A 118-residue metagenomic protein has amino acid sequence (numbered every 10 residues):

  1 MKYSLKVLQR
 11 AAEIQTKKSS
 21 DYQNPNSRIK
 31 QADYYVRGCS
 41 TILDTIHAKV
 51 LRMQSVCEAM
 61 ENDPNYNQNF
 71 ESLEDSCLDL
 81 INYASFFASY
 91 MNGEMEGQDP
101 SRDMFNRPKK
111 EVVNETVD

Functional and structural regions predicted by a protein language model:
M1-D118: Intrinsically disordered, low-complexity regulatory regions that flank transcription factor DNA-binding cores
